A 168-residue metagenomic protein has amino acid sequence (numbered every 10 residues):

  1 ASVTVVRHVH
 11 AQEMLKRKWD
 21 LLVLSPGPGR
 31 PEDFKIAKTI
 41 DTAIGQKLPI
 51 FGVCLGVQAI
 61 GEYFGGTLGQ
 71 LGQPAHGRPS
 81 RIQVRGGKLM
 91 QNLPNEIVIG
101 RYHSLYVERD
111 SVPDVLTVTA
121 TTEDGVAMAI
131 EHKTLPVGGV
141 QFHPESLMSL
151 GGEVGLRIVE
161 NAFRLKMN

Functional and structural regions predicted by a protein language model:
A1-L15: A short, well-structured beta->alpha microelement
A1-V5, L68, V118: Generic structural signal for residues in well-ordered beta-strands
S2, D20, P49-F51, V98 (+1 more regions): Structural signature of beta-strand start/N-cap positions in the alpha/beta core of ABC transporter nucleotide-binding
R17-N92, E160: Cysteine-nucleophile active-site neighborhood
C54, H103, H143: Histidine-centered divalent metal-coordination motifs
P79-R81, A127-A129, G139: Conserved hydrophobic/aromatic beta-strand scaffold that supports enzyme active sites
K88-T134: Catalytic beta-strand/loop cores that center a nucleophilic Ser/Cys/Thr and support acyl-enzyme chemistry
P144-N168: Acyltransferase
